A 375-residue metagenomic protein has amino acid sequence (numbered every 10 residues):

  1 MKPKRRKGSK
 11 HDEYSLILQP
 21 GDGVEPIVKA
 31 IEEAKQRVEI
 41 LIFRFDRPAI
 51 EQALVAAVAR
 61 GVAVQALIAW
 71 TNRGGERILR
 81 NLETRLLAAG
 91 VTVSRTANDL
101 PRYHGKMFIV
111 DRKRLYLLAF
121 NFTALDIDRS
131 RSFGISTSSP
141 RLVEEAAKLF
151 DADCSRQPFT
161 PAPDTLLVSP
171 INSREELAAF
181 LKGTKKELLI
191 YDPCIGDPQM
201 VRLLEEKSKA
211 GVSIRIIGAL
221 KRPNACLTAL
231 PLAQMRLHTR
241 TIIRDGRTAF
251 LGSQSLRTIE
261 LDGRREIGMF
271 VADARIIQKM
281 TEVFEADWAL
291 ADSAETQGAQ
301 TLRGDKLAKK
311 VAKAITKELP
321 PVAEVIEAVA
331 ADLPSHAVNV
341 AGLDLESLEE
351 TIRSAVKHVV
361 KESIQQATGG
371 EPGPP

Functional and structural regions predicted by a protein language model:
M1-V28, P48-L115, F120-E175, G183 (+1 more regions): PLD/PLD-like phosphodiesterase catalytic module centered on the HKD motif
I31-K35, F180-K185: Flexible, charged surface loops at secondary-structure boundaries
